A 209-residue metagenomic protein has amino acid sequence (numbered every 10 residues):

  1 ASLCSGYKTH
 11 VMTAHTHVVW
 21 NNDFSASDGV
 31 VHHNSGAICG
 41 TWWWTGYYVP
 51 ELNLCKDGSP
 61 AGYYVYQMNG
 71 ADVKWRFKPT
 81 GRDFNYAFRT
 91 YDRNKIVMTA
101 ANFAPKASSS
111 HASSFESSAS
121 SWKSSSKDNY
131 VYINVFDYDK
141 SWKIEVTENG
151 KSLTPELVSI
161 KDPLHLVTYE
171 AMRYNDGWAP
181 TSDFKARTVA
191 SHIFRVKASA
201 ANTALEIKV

Functional and structural regions predicted by a protein language model:
S2-S114: Conserved beta-sheet core of the metallophosphoesterase superfamily
A119-S120, N129-Y138: Short edge beta-strand/loop segments characteristic of extracellular beta-sandwich folds
V131, W142-T147: Beta-strand-rich binding/interaction modules
F136-S141, N202: Short proline/glycine-enriched turn/loop motifs at strand-loop junctions of beta-rich domains
T147-L153: Change "in extracellular beta-sheet-rich domains … of secreted and cell-surface proteins" to "in beta-sheet-rich domains
P163-K197: Aromatic sugar-binding surface patches on proteins that engage polysaccharides or sugar-phosphate polymers
K197-A204: Surface-exposed, short loops/turns at beta-strand junctions within beta-sandwich domains
E206-K208: Extracellular recognition modules
